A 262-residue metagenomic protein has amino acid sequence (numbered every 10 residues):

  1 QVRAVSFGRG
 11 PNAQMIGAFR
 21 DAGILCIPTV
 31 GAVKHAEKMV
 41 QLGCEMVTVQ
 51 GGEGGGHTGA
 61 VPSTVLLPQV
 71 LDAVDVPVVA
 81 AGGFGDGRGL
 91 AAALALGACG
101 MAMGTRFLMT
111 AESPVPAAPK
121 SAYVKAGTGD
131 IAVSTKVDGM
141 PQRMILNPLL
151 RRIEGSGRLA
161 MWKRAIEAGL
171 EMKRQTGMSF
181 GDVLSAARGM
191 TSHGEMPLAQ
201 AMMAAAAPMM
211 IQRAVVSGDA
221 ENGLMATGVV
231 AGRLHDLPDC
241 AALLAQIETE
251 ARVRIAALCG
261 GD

Functional and structural regions predicted by a protein language model:
Q1-V79, D86-T105, G177-V183: Alpha/beta enzyme core
S63-D75, G85-D262: Conserved active-site-proximal phosphate/metal-binding subdomains
